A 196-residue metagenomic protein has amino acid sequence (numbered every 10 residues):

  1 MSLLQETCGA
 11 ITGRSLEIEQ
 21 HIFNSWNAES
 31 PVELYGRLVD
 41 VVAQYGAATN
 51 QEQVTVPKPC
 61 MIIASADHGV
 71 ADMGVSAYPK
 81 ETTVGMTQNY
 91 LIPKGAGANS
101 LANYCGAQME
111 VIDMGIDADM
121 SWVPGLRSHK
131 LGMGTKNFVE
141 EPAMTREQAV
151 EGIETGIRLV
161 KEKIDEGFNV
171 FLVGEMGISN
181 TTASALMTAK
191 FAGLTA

Functional and structural regions predicted by a protein language model:
M1-A196: N-terminal loops that bind phosphate or other acidic moieties and the adjacent beta-alpha structural core
